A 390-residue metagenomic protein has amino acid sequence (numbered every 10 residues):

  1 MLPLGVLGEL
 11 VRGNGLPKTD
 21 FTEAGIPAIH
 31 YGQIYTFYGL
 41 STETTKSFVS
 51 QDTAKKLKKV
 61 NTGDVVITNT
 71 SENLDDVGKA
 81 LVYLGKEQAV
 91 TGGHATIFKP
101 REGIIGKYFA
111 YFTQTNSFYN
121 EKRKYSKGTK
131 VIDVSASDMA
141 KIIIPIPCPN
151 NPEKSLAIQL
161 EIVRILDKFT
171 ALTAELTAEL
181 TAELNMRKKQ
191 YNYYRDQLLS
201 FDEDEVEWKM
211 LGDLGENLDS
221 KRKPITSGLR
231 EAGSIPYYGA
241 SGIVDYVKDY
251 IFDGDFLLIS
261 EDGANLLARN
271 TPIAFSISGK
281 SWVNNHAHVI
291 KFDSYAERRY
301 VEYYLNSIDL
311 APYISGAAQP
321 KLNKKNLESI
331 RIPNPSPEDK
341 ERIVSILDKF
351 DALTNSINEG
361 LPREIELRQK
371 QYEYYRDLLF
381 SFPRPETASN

Functional and structural regions predicted by a protein language model:
M1-N390: Charged, alpha-helix-forming regions
